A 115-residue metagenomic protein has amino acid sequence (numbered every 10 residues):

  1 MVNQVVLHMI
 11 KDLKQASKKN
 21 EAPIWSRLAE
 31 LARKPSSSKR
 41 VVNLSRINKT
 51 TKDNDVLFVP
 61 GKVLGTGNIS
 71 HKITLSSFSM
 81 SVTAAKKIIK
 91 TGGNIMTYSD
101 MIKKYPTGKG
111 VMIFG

Functional and structural regions predicted by a protein language model:
M1-G115: Extended polybasic, low-complexity segments that bind anionic RNA or targeting/receptor surfaces
